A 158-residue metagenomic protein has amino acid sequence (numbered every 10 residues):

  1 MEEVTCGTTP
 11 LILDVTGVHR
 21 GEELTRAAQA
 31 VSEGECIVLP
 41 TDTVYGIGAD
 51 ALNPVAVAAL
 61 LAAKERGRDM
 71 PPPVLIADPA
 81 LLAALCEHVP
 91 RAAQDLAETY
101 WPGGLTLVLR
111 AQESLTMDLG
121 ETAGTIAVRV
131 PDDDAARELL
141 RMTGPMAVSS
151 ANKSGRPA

Functional and structural regions predicted by a protein language model:
M1-A158: Active-site-adjacent structural elements in enzyme catalytic cores
